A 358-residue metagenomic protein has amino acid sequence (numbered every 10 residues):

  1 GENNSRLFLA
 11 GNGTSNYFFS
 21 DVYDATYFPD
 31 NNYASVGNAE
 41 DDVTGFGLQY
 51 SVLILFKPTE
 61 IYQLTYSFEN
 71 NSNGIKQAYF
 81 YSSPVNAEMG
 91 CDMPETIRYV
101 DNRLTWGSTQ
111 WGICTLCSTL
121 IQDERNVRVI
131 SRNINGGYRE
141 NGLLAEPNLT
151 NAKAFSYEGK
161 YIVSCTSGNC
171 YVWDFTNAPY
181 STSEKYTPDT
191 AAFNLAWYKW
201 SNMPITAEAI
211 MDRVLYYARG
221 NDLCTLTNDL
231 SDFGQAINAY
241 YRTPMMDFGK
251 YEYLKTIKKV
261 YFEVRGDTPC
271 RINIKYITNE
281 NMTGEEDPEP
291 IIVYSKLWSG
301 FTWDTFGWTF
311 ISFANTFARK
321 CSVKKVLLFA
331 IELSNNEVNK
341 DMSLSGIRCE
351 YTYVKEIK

Functional and structural regions predicted by a protein language model:
G1-K153, A191-N194, Y198-S201: Beta-propeller and closely related beta-pinwheel folds
E88-L104, S108-K358: Beta-sheet repeat architectures centered on beta-propellers
